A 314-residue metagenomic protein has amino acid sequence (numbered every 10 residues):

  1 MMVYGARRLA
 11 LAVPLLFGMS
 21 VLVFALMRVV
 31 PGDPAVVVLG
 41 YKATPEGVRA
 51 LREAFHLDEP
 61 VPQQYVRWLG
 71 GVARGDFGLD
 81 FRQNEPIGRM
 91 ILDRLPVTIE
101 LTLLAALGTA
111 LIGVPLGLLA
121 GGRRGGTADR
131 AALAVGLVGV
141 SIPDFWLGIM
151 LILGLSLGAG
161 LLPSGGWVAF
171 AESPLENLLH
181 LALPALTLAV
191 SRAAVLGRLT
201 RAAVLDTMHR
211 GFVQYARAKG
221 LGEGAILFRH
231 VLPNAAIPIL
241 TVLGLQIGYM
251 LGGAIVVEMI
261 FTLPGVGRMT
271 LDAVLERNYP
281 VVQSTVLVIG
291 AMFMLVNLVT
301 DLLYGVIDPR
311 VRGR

Functional and structural regions predicted by a protein language model:
M2-Y4, L16, R89-R130, L157-L161 (+1 more regions): Alpha-helical transmembrane segments of integral membrane proteins, especially multi-pass inner/plasma-membrane
A6-V13: N-terminal signal-anchor/signal peptide hydrophobic helix marking the start of the first transmembrane segment
L9, G47, L51, V61-F77 (+9 more regions): Hydrophobic alpha-helical segments of integral membrane proteins, encompassing both true transmembrane helices
A12, S20, K42, L137 (+4 more regions): Residue-level recognition of pore/gate-forming positions within transmembrane alpha-helices of multi-pass
L15-V66, A159-H180: Hydrophobic alpha-helical transmembrane segments of membrane transport/permease proteins and related membrane-embedded
L22-V29, E59, G70, A134-G165 (+1 more regions): Membrane-water interface segments at the C-terminal ends of transmembrane alpha-helices in multi-pass inner-membrane
D58-V114: An internal, D/E-rich "acidic patch" concept
